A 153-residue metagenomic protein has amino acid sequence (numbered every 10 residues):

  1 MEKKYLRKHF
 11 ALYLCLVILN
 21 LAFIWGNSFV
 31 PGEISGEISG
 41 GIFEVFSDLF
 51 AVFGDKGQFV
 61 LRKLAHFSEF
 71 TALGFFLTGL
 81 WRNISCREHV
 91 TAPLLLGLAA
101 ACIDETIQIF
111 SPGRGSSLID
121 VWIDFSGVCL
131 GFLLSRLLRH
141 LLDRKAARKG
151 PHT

Functional and structural regions predicted by a protein language model:
E2-F75: "…centered on the first transmembrane helix and the immediately adjacent amphipathic helix/loop
K3-K8, W81-E88: Membrane-interface helix-boundary motifs at transmembrane edges
K8-L16, E88-L96, I119, I123: Alpha-helical transmembrane segments of integral membrane proteins
V17-I24, V90-I109: Small-polar-interrupted transmembrane alpha-helices in polytopic inner-membrane proteins
V30-P31, R82, P112, R139: Short helix-capping/hinge motifs at transmembrane helix termini and TM-loop junctions
S68-N83, S126-L142: Membrane-interfacial alpha-helical segments at the cytosolic side of multi-pass membrane proteins
A101-F125: Interfacial helix-loop-helix junctions of multi-pass membrane proteins
A146-T153: Short, charged juxtamembrane terminal tails flanking transmembrane helices
